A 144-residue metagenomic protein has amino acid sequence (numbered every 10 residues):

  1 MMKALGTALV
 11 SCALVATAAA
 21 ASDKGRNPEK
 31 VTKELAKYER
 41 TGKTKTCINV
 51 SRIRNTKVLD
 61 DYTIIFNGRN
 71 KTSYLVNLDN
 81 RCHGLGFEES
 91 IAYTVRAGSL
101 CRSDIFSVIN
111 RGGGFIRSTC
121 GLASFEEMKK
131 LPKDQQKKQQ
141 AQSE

Functional and structural regions predicted by a protein language model:
M1-A4: Positively charged n-region of N-terminal signal peptides that target proteins for export
T7-A16: Bacterial N-terminal signal peptides
A21-N77, Q139-A141: N-terminal secretory signal peptides
D79-E144: Helix-rich interaction surfaces within compact, conserved domain-sized segments that mediate assembly or partner
